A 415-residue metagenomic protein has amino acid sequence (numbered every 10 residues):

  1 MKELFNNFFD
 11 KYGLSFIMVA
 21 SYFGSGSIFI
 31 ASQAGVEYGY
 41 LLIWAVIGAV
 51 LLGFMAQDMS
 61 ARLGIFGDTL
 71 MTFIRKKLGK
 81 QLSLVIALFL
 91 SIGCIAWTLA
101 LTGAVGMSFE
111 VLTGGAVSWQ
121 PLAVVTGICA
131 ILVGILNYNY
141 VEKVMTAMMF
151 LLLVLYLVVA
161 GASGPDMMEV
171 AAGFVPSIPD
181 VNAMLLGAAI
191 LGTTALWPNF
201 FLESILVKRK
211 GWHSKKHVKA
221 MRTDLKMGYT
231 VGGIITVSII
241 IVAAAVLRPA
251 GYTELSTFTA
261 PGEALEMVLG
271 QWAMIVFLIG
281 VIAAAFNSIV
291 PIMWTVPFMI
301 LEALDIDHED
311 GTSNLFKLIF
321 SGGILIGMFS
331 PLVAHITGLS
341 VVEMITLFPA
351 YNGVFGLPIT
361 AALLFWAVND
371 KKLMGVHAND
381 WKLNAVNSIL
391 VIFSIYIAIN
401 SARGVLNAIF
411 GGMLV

Functional and structural regions predicted by a protein language model:
M1-F29, L186, W212-K216, A220-T223 (+1 more regions): Membrane-interface "cap" regions at the ends of multi-pass membrane proteins
M18, A45-K77, V85-A96: Juxtamembrane transmembrane-helix boundary signature
A31-G35, D58-L82, M107-T113, A250-V268 (+3 more regions): Flexible loop linkers connecting adjacent transmembrane helices in multi-pass alpha-helical membrane transporters
G53-I65, V207, T230-A260: Extracellular/periplasmic helix-exit of transmembrane alpha-helices
Q81-G114, A285-A303, S340-E343, I395: Hydrophobic transmembrane alpha-helices that form the core helical bundles of multi-pass secondary transporters
A87, L112-I135, F150-A160, T312-P331 (+1 more regions): Transmembrane alpha-helical segments of multi-pass small-molecule transport proteins
A104-L112, T126-M148, V333-V341, L373: Membrane-water interface regions at transmembrane-helix termini and the short interhelical loops of multi-pass membrane
M149-P176, G187-A188, G192-I205, T360-K372 (+1 more regions): Hydrophobic alpha-helical segments and their helix-loop junctions in multi-pass secondary transporters
